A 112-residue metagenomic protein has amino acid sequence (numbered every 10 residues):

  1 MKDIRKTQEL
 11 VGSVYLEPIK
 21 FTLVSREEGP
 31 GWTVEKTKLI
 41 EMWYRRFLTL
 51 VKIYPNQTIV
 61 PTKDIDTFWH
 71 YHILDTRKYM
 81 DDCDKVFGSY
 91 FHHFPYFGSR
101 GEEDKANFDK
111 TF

Functional and structural regions predicted by a protein language model:
M1-F112: Intrinsically disordered, low-complexity, repeat-rich regions that form long N- or C-terminal tails or large
